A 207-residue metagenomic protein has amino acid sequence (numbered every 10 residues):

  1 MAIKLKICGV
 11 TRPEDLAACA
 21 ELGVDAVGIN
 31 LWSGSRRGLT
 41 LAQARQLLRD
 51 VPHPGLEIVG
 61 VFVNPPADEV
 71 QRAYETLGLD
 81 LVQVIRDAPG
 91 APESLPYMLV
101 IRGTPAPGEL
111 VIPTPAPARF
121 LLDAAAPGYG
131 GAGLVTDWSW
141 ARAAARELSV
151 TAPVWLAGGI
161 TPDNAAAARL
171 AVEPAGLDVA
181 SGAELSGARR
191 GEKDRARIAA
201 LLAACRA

Functional and structural regions predicted by a protein language model:
A2-T11, V61-P65: Active-site mouth loops of central-metabolism enzymes
K6-A18, L22, N30: N-terminal beta1-alpha1 ligand-phosphate binding loop
C8, A157-I160, N164, R169-A183 (+2 more regions): C-terminal active-site rim and adjoining tail of enzyme catalytic domains
C19, V82, F120, V179 (+1 more regions): Residue-level signal for inorganic ion chemistry
E21-V24, T76-L77, P115, A171-V172: Structural motif
V24-R36, Q83-G90, A125-G128, A171-I198: Glycine-rich phosphate-binding active-site loops on the catalytic face of alpha/beta enzymes
L31-S35, A42-N164: Conserved anion-binding
L41-V51, L95, A180-A207: C-terminal helical cap(s) of enzyme catalytic domains, especially alpha/beta-barrels
